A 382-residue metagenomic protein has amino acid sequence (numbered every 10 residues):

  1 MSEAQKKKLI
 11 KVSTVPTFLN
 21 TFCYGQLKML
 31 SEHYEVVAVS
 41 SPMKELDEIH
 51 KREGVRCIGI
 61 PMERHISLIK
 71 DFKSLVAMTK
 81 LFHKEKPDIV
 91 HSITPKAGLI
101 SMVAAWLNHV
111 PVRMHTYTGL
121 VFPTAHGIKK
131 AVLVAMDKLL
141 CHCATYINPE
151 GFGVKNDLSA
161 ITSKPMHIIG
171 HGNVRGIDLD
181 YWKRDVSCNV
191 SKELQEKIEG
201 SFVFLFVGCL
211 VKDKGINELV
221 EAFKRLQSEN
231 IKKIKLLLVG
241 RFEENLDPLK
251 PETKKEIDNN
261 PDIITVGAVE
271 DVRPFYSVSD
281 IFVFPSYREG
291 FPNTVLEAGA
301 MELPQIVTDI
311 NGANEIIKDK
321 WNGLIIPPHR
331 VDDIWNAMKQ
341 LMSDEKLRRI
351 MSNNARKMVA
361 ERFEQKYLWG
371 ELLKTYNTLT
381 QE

Functional and structural regions predicted by a protein language model:
K11-K70, D157-S159: N-terminal strand-loop element at the rim of the active site of nucleotide-sugar-dependent glycosyltransferases
N20-G25, F202, F206-R225, L236 (+1 more regions): A conserved mid-protein helix/loop that constitutes part of the nucleotide-sugar donor-binding site
P42-E48, C143-Y181: A short, active-site helix/loop in glycosyltransferases that binds the activated sugar's phosphate group
L46-K51, S228, K235-D262, V266 (+1 more regions): Short, structured helix-loop element that forms part of the nucleotide-activated donor/catalytic region
A268, Y287: Aromatic "clamp/platform" in nucleotide-sugar-dependent glycosyltransferases that forms part of the donor/acceptor
P304-V307, I317: Short hydrophobic beta-strand element within catalytic cores of glycosyltransferases and related nucleotide-activated
D319-K320, L324-V331, Q340-K346: Conserved acidic donor-binding segment of nucleotide-sugar-dependent glycosyltransferases
D333, Q340, L347-R362, L368-K374: A short, well-ordered alpha-helix in the C-terminal region of glycosyltransferases
